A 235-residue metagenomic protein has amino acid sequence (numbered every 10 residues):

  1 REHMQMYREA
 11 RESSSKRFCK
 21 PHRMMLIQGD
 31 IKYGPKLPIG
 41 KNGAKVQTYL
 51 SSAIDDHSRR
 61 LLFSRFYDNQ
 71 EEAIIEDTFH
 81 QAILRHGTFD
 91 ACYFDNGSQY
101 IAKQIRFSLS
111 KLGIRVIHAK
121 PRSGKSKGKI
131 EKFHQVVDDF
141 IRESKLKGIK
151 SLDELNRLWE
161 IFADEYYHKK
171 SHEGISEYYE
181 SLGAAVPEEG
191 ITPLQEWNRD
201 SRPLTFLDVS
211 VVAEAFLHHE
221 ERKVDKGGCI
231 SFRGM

Functional and structural regions predicted by a protein language model:
R1-S52, R60-L61, A73-T78, R85-F89 (+1 more regions): Mobile-element integrase/transposase regions, centering on the N-terminal DNA-binding/Zn-coordinating module
D30, R59, C92-D95, K127 (+1 more regions): Short, conserved catalytic/metal-binding motifs centered on acidic residues
K32, I54-H57, G97, F140: Anionic group-transfer/hydrolysis microenvironments
K36, K170-M235: C-terminal, beta-rich DNA-binding module of retroviral/retroelements integrases
R59-S64, I117-A119: Short small-residue beta-strand/loop micro-motif enriched in glycine and branched aliphatics
Y67-E71: A short acidic/small-residue loop/turn micro-motif
C92-N96, Y100-K111, V116-R142, K150-N156: RNase H-like two-metal-ion nuclease catalytic core shared by retroviral integrases and related mobile-element nucleases
S151-Y167, H172-S176: A conserved active-site cap/scaffold subdomain adjacent to cofactor or substrate pockets
